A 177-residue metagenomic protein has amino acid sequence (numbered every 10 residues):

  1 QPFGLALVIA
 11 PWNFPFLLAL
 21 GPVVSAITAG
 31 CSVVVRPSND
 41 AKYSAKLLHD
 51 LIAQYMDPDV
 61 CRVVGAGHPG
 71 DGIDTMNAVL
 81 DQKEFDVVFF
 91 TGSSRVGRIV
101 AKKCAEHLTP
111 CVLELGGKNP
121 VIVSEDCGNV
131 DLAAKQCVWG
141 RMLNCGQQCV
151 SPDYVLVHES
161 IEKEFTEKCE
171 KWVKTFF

Functional and structural regions predicted by a protein language model:
Q1-Y55, D59, L108: Conserved small-residue-rich beta-alpha loop and adjacent elements that most often cradle the phosphate/pyrophosphate
I9, G67, T91, G140: Conserved residues at the C-terminal ends of beta-strands
V35, V63, F90-G92, C111-L113: General beta-strand structural signal in soluble alpha/beta enzymes
V35-L51, V64-I73, S124-G128: ATP-dependent adenylate-forming carboxylate-activation enzymes
M56, S93-F177: ALDH superfamily catalytic-core signature
V63-F89: A structured beta-alpha segment of the ubiquitous adenosine-cofactor-binding alpha/beta core
